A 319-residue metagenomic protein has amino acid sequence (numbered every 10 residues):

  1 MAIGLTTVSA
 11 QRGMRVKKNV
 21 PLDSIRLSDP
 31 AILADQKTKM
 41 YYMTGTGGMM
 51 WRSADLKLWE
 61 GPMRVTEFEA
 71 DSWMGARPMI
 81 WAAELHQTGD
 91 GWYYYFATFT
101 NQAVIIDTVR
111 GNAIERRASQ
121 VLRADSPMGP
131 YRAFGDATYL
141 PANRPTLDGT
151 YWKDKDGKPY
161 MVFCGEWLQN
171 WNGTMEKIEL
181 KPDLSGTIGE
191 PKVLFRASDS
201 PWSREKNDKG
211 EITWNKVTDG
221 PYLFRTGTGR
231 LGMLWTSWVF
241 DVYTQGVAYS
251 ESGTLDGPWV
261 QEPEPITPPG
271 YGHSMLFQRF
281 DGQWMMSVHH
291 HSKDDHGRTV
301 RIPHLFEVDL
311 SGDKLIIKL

Functional and structural regions predicted by a protein language model:
M1-G4: Bacterial N-terminal signal peptides
V8-L319: Carbohydrate-active catalytic/glycan-binding domains of CAZyme proteins, especially the secreted or lumenal ectodomains
